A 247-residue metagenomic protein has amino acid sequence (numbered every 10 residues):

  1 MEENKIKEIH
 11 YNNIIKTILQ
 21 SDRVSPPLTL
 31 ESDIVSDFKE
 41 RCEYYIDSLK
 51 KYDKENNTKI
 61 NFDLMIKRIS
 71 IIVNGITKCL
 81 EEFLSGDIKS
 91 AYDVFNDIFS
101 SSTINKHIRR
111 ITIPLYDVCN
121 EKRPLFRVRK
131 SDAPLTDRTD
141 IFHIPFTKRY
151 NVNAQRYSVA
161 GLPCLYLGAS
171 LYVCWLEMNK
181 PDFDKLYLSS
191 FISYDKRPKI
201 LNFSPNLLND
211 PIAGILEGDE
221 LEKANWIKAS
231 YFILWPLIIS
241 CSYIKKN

Functional and structural regions predicted by a protein language model:
M1-K122, R127-R149, A154, P181 (+1 more regions): Active-site and NAD+-binding cores of ADP-ribose-processing enzymes
R156-L162: Short glycine-enriched loop/turn motifs at secondary-structure junctions
L162-G168: Short, well-ordered beta-strand elements within core beta-sheets of diverse protein domains
L171-D182: Short active-site loop/helix that positions an aromatic residue
